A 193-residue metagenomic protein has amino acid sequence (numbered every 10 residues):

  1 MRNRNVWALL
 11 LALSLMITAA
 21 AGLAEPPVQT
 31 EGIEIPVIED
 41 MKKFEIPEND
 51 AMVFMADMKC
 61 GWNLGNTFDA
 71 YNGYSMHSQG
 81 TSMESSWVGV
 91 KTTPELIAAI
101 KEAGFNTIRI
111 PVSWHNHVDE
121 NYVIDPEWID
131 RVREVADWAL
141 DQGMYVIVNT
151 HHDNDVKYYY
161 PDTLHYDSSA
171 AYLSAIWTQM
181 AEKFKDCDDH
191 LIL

Functional and structural regions predicted by a protein language model:
M1-L10: Bacterial N-terminal signal peptides that target proteins for export
W7, N49-D50: Generic detector of short alpha-helix boundary/capping microenvironments and adjacent low-complexity segments
L10-T18: Bacterial N-terminal signal peptides
I17-E31: Sec-dependent signal peptide cleavage junction
L23-A24, I33, F44, I108: Compositionally biased, intrinsically disordered/low-complexity regions enriched for serine, proline and threonine
T30-I46: Short coil-to-helix leader/linker segments, especially the first N-terminal amphipathic alpha-helix with its helix
M41-K43, P47-N49, M55-L193: Active-site mouth of glycoside hydrolases
